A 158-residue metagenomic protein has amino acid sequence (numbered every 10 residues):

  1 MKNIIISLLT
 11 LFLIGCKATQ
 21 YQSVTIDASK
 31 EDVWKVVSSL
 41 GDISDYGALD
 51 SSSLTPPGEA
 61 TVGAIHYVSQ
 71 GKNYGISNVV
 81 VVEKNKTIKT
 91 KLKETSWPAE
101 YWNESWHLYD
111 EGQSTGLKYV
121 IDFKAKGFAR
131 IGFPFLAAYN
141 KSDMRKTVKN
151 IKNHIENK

Functional and structural regions predicted by a protein language model:
I4-L13: Sec-dependent N-terminal signal peptides
I14-C16, V68-S69: Extracellular beta-rich ligand/substrate-recognition surface
C16-T55: Hydrophobic ligand-binding cavity/cleft-lining segments
Q22-V24, G75-V81, W102-D110: Hydrophobic/aromatic beta-strand elements that line small-molecule binding cavities or substrate pockets in beta-rich
I26, K30, V36, K72 (+1 more regions): Solvent-exposed, acidic/flexible segments
K30-L40, I76, S105, R145-V148 (+1 more regions): Extracytoplasmic/secreted envelope proteins and their assembly/folding machinery, especially bacterial periplasmic
D45, L54-W97, G116, F123 (+1 more regions): Glycine-rich portal/gate segments that line the openings of hydrophobic small-molecule binding cavities
E94-K146, N153: Beta-strand/loop substructures that line and gate deep hydrophobic ligand-binding cavities in soluble
